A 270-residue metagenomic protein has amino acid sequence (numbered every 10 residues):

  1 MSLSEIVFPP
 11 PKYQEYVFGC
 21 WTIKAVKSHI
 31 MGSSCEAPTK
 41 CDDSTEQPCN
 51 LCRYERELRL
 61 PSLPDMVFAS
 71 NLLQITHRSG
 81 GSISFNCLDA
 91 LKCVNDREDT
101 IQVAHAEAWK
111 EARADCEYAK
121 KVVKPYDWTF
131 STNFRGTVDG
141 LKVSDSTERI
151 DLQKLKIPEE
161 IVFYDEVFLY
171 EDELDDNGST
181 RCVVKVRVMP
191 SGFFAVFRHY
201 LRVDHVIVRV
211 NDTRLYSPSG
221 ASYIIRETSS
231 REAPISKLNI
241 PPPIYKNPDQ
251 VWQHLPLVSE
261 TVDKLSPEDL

Functional and structural regions predicted by a protein language model:
M1-E15, C20, Q250, L257-L270: Classical N-terminal secretory signal peptides
S2-E57, P61, V67, I101-F130 (+2 more regions): Anionic, Ser/Thr-rich low-complexity intrinsically disordered regions
I23, I30, I83-F85, V208: Short, isolated positions in well-ordered beta-strands
S44-T45, C49-L88, D175-G192: Amphipathic, interaction-prone secondary-structure segments
I75-H77, I101-V103, A195-F197: Generic recognition of long tandem-repeat/solenoid scaffolds
C87-H105: Short linear, low-complexity motifs centered on an aromatic residue
P125-L270: A eukaryote-biased signal for long
